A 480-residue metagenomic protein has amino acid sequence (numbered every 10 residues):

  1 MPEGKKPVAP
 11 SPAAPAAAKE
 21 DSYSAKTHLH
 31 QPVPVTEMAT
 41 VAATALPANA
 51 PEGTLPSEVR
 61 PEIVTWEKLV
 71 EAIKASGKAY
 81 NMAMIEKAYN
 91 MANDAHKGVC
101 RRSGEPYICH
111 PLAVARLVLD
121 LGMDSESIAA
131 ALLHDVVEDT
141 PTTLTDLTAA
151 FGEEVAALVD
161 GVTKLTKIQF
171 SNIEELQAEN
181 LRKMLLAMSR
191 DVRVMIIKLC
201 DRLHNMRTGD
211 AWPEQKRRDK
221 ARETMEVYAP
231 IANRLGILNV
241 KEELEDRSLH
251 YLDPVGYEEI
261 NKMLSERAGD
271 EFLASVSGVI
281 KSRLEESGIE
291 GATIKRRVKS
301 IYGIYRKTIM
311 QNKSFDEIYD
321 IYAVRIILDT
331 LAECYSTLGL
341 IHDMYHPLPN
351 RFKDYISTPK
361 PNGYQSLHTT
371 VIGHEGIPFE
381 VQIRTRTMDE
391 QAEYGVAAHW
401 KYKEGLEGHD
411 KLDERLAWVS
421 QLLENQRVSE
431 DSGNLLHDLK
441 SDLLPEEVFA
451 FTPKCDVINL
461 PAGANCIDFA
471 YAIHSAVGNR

Functional and structural regions predicted by a protein language model:
P2-A323, I327-F379, R384-S441, P445-F449 (+2 more regions): Active-site helical microenvironments for divalent-metal-assisted chemistry
M84, N465-F469: Short, structural beta-strand-to-alpha-helix junction motif
I473-R480: Glycine-rich phosphate/pyrophosphate-binding loops and their adjacent beta-strand/loop elements at enzyme active sites
